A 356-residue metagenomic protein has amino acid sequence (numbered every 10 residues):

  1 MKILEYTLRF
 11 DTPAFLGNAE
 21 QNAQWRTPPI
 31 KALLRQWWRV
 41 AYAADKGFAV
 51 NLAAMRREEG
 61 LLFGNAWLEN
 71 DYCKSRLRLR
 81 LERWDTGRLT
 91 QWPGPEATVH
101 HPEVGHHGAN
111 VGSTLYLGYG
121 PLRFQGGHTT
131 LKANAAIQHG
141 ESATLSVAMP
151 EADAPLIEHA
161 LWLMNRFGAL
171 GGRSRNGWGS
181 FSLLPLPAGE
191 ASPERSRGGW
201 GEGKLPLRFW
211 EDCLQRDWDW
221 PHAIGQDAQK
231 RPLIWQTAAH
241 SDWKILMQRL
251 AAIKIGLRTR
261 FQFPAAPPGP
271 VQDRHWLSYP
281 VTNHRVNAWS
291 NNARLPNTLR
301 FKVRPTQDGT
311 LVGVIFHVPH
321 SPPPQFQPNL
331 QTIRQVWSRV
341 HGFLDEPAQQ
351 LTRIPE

Functional and structural regions predicted by a protein language model:
M1-E356: Basic, Gly/Ser/Thr-rich N-terminal segments that form RNA-phosphate-binding interfaces in CRISPR RAMP
